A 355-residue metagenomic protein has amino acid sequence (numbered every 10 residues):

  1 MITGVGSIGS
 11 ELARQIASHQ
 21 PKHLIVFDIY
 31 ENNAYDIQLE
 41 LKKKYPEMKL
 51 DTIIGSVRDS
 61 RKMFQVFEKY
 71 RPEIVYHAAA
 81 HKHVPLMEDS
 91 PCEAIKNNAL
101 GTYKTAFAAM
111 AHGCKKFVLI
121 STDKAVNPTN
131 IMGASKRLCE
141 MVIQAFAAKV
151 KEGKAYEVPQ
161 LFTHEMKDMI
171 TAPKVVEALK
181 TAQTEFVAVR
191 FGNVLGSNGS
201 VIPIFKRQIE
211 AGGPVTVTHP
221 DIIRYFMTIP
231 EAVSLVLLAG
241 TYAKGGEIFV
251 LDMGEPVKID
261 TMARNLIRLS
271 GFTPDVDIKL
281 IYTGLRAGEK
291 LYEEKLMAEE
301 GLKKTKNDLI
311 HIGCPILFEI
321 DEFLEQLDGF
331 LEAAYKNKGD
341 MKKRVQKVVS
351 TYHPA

Functional and structural regions predicted by a protein language model:
M1-H19: N-terminal Rossmann NAD(P)H-binding glycine-rich loop of SDR-like oxidoreductase domains
P21-K22, F67-Y76, V84, C114: Proline-aspartate-enriched helix->loop->beta-strand connector
Y30-N33: Helix N-cap at the beta1-alpha1 junction of Rossmann-like dinucleotide-binding domains, i.e., the first residues
I53-I54, K96, Y282: Conserved residues in the N-terminal Rossmann fold of short-chain dehydrogenase/reductase
I53-I74, G288: Conserved Rossmann-fold cofactor-binding substructure of NAD(P)-dependent oxidoreductases
K62, K104-A108, F226: Conserved mid-core alpha-helix of short-chain dehydrogenase/reductase
H77, H81-E140, A145-K167: Conserved Rossmann-fold NAD(P)-dependent oxidoreductase catalytic core, especially the SDR/UDP-sugar
A145-F162, I170-A355: Strand-loop microenvironment adjacent to phosphate/nucleotide-handling motifs in alpha/beta enzyme folds
